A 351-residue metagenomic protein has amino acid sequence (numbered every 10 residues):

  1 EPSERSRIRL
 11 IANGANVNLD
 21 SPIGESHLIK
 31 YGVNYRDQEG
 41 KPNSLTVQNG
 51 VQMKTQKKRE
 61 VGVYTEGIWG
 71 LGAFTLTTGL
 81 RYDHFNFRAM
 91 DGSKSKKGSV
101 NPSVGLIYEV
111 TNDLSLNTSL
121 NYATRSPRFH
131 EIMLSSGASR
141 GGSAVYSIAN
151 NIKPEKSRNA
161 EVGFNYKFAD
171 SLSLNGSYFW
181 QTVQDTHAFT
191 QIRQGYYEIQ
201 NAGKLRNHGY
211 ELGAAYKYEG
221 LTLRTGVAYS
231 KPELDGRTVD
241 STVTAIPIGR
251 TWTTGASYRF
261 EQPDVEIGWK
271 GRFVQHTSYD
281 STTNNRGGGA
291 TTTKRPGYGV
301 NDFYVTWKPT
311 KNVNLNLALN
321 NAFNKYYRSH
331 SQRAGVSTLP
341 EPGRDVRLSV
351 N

Functional and structural regions predicted by a protein language model:
E1-K96, E109, N175, K217 (+1 more regions): Face-selective signature of the C-terminal outer-membrane beta-barrel domain
E1-S6, T46-K54, N86-S93, V145-N150 (+5 more regions): Extracellular loop and loop/strand-boundary signature of outer-membrane beta-barrel proteins
I8, Q56-K58, G105, E109 (+7 more regions): Outer-membrane beta-barrel signature, preferentially recognizing the C-terminal barrel domain of Gram-negative
A15-S21, V63-W69, V104-Y108, V162-Y166 (+6 more regions): Residues on the lipid-exposed face of transmembrane beta-strands in outer-membrane beta-barrel proteins
S21-E25, I68-T75, V100, Y108-N112 (+9 more regions): Outer-membrane beta-barrel strand-turn architecture
Y31-D37, T78-H84, T118-Y122, E131 (+4 more regions): Transmembrane beta-barrel strands of outer-membrane/channel proteins
G70-L76, S171-V183, Q200-T283, F323: Gram-negative outer-membrane beta-barrel transporters
T124, Q275-T282, T306-N351: C-terminal beta-signal and adjacent terminal beta-strands/loops of Gram-negative outer-membrane beta-barrel proteins
